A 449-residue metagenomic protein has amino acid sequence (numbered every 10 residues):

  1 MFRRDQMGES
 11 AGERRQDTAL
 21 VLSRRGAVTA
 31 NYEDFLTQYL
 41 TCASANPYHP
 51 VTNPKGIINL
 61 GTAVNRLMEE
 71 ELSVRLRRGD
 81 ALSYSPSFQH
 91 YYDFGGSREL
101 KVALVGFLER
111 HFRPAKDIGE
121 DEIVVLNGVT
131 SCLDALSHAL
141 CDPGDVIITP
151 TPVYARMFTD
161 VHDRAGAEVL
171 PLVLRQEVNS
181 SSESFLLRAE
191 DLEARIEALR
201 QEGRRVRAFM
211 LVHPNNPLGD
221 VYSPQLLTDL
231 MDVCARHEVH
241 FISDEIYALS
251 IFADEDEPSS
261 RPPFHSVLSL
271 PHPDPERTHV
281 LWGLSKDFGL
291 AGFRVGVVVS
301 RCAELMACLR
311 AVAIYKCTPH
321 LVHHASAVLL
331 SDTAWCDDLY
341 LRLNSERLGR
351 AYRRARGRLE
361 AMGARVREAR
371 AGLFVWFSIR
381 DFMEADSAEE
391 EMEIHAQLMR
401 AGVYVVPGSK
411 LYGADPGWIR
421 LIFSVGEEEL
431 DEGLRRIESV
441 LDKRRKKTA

Functional and structural regions predicted by a protein language model:
F2, S85-R236, A248-H272, H279 (+3 more regions): Conserved core of the PLP fold type I
F2-G128, A135, N179, L187-R188 (+2 more regions): N-terminal small-domain helix-loop-helix segment of the aminotransferase-like
R4, G8-A11, L199, S269-G349 (+2 more regions): Conserved core segment of the aminotransferase class I/II
N59, L281, R365-R370: Short beta-strand
G106, P114-D117, D274, S387-E389 (+3 more regions): PLP-dependent enzyme catalytic core of the Aspartate aminotransferase-like
A165, R236-H237, M362, A401 (+1 more regions): Helix C-cap/helix->beta junction micro-motif
L341-R356, V366-R380, D415: Conserved glycine-rich beta-strand-loop-beta hairpin in the small C-terminal domain of fold type I
